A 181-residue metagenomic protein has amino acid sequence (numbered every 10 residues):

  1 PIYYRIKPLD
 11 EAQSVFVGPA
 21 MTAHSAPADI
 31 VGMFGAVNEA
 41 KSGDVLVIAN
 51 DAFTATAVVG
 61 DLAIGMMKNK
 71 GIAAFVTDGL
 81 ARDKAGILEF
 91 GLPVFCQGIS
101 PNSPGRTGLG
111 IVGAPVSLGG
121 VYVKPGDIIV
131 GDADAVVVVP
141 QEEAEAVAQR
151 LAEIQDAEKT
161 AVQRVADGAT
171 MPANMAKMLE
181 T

Functional and structural regions predicted by a protein language model:
P1-P125, V139-T181: Feature captures the catalytic cores and cofactor-binding loops of soluble hydro-lyases/lyases that act on carboxylate
I129: C-terminal binding/interaction regions
A135-V137: Channel- or pocket-lining gating/hinge segments that regulate access to a cavity or pore
